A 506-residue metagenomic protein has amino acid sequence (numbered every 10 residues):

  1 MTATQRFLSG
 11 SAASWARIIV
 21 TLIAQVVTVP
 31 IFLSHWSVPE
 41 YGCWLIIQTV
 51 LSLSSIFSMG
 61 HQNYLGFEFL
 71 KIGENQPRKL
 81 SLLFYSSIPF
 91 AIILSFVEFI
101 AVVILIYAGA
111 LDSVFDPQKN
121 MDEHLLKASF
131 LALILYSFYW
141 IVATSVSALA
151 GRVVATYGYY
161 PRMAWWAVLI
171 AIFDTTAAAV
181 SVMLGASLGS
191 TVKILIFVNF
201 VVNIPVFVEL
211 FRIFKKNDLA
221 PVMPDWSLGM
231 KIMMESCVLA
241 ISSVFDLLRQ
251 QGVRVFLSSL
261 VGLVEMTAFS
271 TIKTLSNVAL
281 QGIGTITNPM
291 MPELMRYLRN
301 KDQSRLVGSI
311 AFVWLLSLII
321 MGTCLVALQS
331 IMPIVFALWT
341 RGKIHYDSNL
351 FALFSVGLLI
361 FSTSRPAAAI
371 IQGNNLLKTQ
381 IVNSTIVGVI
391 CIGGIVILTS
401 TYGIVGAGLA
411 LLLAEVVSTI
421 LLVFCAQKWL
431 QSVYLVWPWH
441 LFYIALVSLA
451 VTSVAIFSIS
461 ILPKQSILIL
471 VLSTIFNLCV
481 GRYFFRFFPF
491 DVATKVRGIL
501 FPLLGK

Functional and structural regions predicted by a protein language model:
M1-F7, K119-H124, L188-I194, V206-Q250 (+5 more regions): Interhelical loop/hinge segments that connect adjacent transmembrane helices in multipass membrane
T4, L8, W140-W165, L184 (+3 more regions): Membrane-interface junctions at transmembrane-helix termini in multi-pass inner-membrane proteins
S9-V26, I170, I194-L210, W226-R296 (+3 more regions): Transmembrane helical elements of multi-pass membrane transporters/channels
V29-L53, L188-K193, L228-L239, V255-N277 (+2 more regions): Interfacial/gating helices of multi-pass transporter permease domains
M59-E74, A155-T156, K215-D218, I272 (+2 more regions): Helix-loop junctions and terminal segments of transmembrane helices in multi-pass membrane transport/translocation
S86-P117, T176-V180, V307-F361, I392-T401 (+1 more regions): Alpha-helical transmembrane segments of multi-pass membrane transport and lipid-handling proteins
A164-F214, T385-I392, I404-A426, L472-N477: Hydrophobic alpha-helical transmembrane segments
S453-K506: Membrane-proximal transmembrane or re-entrant/amphipathic helices at the cytosolic face
